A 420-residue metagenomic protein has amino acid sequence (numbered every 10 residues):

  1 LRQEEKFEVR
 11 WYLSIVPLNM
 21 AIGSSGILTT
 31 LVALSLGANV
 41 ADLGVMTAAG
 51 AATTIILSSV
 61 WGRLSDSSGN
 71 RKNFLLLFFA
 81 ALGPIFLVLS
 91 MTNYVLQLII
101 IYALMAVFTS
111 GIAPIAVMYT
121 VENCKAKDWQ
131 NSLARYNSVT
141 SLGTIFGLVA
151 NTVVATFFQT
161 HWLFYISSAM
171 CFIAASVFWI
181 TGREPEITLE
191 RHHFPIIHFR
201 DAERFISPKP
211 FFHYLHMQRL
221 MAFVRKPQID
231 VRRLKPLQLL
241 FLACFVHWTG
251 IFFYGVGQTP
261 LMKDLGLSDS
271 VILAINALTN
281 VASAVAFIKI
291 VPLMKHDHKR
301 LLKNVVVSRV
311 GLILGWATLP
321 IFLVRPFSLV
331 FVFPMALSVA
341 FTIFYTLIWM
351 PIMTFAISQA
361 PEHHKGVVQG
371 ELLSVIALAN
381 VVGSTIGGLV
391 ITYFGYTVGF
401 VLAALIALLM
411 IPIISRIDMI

Functional and structural regions predicted by a protein language model:
L1-E5, P185-L240: Juxtamembrane intracellular "pre-TM" segments in multi-pass secondary transporters
R2-A51, P236-N276: Helix-loop boundary and gating motifs at the non-cytosolic
V16, L96-G111, F245, L329-L347: Hydrophobic core of transmembrane alpha-helices in multi-pass small-molecule transporters, especially MFS/SLC-type
V45-R63, A277-K289: Central cavity-lining transmembrane alpha-helices of secondary-active solute carriers, predominantly the Major
L57-N70, A286-K299, I391: Helix-to-loop junctions at the C-terminal end of transmembrane segments in multipass secondary transporters
N73-L87, L301-T318: Structural signature of the two symmetry-related core transmembrane helices
A103-T140: Cytoplasmic helix-loop-helix junction between adjacent transmembrane helices in 12-TM secondary transporters
L163-I180, G399-S415: Symmetry-related core transmembrane helices of the 12-TM Major Facilitator Superfamily/SLC fold
